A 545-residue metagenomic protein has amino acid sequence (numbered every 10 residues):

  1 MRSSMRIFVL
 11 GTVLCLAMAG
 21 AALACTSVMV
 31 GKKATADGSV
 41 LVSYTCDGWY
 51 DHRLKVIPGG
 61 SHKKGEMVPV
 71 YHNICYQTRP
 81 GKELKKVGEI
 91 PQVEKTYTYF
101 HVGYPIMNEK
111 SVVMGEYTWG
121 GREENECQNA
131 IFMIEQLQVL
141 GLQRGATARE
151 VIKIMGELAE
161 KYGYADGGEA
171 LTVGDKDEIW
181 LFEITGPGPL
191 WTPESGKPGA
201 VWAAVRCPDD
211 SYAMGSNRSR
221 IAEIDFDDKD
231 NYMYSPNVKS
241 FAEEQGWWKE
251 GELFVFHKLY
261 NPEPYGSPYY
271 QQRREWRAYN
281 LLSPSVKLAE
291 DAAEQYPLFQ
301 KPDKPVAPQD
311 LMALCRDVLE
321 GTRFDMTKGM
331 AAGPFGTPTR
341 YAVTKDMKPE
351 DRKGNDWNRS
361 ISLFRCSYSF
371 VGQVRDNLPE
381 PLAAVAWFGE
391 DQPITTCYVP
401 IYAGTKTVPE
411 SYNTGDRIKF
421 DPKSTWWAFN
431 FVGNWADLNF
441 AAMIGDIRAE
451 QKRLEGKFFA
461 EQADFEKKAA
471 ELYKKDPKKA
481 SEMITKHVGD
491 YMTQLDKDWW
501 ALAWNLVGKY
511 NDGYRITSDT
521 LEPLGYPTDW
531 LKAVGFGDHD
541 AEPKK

Functional and structural regions predicted by a protein language model:
M1-I7: Positively charged n-region of N-terminal signal peptides that target proteins for export
V9-A19: Bacterial N-terminal signal peptides
C25-M133, I154-V306: A contiguous strand-loop segment
E124-Q128, Q136-G145: Second-shell loop/turn segments in exported
S240-V385, G389: Glycine-rich, aromatic-lined ligand/substrate-binding cores of catalytic and carbohydrate-binding domains
P338-L472: Substrate-recognition/cap regions that form aromatic- and gly/pro-loop-enriched pockets for small-molecule ligands
L454-K545: Histidine-centered catalytic/metal-binding microenvironments
